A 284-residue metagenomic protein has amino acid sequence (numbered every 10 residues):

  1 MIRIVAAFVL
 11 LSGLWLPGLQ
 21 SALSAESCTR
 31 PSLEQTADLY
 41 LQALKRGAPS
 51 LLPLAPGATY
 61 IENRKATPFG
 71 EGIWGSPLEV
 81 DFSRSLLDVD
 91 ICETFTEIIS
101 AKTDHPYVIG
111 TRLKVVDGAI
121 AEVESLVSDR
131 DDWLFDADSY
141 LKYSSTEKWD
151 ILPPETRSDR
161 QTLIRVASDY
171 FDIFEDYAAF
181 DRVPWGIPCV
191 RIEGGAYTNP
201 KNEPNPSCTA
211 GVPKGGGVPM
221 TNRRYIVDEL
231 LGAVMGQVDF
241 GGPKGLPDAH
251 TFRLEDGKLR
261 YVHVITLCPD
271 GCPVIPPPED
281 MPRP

Functional and structural regions predicted by a protein language model:
M1-I4: Positively charged n-region of N-terminal signal peptides that target proteins for export
A6-G18: Bacterial N-terminal signal peptides
L23-P284: C-terminal and inter-domain tail/linker signature
